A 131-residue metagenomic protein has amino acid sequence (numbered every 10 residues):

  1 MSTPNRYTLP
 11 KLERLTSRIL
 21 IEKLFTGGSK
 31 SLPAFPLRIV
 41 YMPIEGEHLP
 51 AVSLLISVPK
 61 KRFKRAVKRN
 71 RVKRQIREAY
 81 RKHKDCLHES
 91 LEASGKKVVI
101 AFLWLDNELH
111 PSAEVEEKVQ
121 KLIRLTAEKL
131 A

Functional and structural regions predicted by a protein language model:
M1-A131: Positively charged, solvent-exposed patches that mediate nucleic-acid binding
